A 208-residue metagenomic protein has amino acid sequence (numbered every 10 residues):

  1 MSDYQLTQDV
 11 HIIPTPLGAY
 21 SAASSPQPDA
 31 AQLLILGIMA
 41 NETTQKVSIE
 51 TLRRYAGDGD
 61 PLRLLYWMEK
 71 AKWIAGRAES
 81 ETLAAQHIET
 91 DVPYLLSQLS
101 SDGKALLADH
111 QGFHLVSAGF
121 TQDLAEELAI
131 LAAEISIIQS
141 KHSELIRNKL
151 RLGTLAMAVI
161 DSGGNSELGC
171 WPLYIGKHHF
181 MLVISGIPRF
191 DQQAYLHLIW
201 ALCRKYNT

Functional and structural regions predicted by a protein language model:
M1-K104, L115-T208: Non-catalytic interaction/Regulatory regions outside core domains
